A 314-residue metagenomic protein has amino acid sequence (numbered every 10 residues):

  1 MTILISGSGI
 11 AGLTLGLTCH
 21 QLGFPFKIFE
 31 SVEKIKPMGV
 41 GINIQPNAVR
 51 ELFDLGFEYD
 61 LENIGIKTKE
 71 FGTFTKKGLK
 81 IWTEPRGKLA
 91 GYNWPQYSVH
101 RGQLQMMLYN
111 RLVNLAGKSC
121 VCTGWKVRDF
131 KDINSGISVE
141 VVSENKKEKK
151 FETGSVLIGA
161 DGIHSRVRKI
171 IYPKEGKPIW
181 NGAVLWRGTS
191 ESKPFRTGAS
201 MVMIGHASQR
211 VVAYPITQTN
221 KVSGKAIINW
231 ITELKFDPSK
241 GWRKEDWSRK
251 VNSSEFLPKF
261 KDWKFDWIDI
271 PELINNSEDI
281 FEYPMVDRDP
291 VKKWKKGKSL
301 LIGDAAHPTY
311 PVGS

Functional and structural regions predicted by a protein language model:
T2-I3, Q45-Y172, G176-T189, K240-W242 (+1 more regions): Conserved N-terminal helical subregion
I5-V32, I158-G159, W186, E255-F256 (+1 more regions): Conserved mid-domain beta->alpha element of the FAD-binding
I35-K36, R166-V167, T309-Y310: Catalytic P-loop NTPase motifs of RecA-like helicase/translocase cores
W82-Q105, V142-E152, E191-D279: Conserved FAD/dinucleotide-binding core of flavoprotein oxidoreductases
T123, S135, A207-Q209, F281: Short beta-strand or tight-loop elements that sit immediately N-terminal to catalytic metal-binding acidic residues
S165, L185-R187, Q209-V212, A306-H307: Histidine-centered metal-chelating micro-motifs
